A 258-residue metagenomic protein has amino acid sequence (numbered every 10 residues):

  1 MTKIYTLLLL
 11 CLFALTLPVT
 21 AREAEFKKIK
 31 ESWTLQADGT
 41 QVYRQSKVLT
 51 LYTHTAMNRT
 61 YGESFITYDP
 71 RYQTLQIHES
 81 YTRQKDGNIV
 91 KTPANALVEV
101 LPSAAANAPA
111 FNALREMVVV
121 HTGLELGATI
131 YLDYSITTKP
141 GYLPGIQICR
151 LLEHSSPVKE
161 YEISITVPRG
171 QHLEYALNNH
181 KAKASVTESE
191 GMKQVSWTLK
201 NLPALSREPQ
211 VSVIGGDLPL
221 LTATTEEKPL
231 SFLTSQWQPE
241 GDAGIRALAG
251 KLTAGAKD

Functional and structural regions predicted by a protein language model:
M1-T2: N-terminal secretory signal peptides that target proteins for export/translocation
T6-T16: Bacterial N-terminal signal peptides
C11, Q36, Q84, S212-V213 (+1 more regions): Generic detector of intrinsically disordered, low-complexity, polar/charged segments
T16-L17, S212: Hydrophobic alpha-helical segments
A21-V158, E162, S196-K200, T225 (+2 more regions): Lumenal/extracellular ectodomains and adaptor appendage modules of the eukaryotic vesicle/secretory system
T137-D258: Secretory-pathway-linked proteins and extracytosolic
